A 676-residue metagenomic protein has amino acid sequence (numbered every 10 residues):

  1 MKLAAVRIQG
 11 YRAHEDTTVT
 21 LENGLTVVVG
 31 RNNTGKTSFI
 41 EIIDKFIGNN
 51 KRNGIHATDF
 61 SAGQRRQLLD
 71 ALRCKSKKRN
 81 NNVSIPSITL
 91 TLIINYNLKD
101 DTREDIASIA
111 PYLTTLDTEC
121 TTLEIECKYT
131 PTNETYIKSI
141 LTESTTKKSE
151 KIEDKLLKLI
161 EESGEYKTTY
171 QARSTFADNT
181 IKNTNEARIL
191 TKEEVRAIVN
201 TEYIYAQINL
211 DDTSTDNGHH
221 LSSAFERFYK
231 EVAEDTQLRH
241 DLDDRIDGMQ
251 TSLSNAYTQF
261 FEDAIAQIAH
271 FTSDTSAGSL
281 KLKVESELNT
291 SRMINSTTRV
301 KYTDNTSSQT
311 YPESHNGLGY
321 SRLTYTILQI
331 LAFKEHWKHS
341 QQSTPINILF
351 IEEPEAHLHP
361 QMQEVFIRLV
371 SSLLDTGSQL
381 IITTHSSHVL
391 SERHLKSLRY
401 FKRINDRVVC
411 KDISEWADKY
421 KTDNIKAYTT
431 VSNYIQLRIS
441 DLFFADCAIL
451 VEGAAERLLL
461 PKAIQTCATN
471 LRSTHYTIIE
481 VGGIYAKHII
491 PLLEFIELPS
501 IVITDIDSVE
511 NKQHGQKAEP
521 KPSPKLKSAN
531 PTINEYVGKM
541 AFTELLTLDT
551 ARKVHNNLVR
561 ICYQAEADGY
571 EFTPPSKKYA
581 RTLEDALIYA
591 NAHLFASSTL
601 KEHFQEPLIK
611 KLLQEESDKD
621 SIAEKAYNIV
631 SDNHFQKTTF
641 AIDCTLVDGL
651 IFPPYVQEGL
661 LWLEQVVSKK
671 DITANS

Functional and structural regions predicted by a protein language model:
M1-G48, K301-R438, R457-L458, A468 (+2 more regions): Switch/communication elements of ASCE P-loop NTPase nucleotide-binding domains
A4, N200, N347-I348, C447 (+1 more regions): The start of beta-strands in P-loop NTPase/AAA+ ATPase cores
G48-R79, K334-T344, I381, R472-T474: Flexible phosphate/Mg2+-sensing switch loops adjacent to catalytic phosphate-binding sites
A57-S87, T91-V232, T236-D243, K419 (+2 more regions): Glycine-rich phosphate-binding loops of NTPases
L72-K78, A107-L113, A177-E194, K283-S286 (+7 more regions): Short alpha-helical segments and helix-capping/turn motifs at coil-helix boundaries
N82, K192-E194, T272, L288-M293 (+5 more regions): Replace "in large, NTP-powered and nucleic-acid-processing enzymes" with "in large, NTP-powered factors and other
A206, L210-I351, N511: Extended helical coiled-coil dimerization/tether regions that scaffold and oligomerize large DNA-maintenance assemblies
R403-S676: Acidic, divalent-metal-binding catalytic cores of TOPRIM and closely related two-metal-ion phosphodiester/pyrophosphate
